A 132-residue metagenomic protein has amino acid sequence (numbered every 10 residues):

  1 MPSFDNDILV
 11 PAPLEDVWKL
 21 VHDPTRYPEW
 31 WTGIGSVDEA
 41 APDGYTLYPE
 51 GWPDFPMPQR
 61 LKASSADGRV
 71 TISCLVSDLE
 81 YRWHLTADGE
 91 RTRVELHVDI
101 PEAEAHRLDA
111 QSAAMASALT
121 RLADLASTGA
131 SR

Functional and structural regions predicted by a protein language model:
M1-D38: Hydrophobic ligand-binding cavity/cleft-lining segments
D5-D7, P56-P58, E80-R82, S112: Well-ordered beta-strand positions in beta-sheet-rich domains
P11-E15, K62-D67, L85-R93: A short, structured loop/turn motif at beta-sheet edges
L14, D54, S112-M115: A structural signal for well-ordered alpha-helical scaffolds and beta->alpha junctions
V17-V21, Y27, Y45, L61 (+3 more regions): Hydrophobic pocket/interface hotspot
K19-T32, A66, A113, S117-T128: Short, intrinsically disordered, mixed-charge
P28-T32, S36-E80, G129-R132: Glycine-rich portal/gate segments that line the openings of hydrophobic small-molecule binding cavities
T71-T128: Beta-strand/loop substructures that line and gate deep hydrophobic ligand-binding cavities in soluble
